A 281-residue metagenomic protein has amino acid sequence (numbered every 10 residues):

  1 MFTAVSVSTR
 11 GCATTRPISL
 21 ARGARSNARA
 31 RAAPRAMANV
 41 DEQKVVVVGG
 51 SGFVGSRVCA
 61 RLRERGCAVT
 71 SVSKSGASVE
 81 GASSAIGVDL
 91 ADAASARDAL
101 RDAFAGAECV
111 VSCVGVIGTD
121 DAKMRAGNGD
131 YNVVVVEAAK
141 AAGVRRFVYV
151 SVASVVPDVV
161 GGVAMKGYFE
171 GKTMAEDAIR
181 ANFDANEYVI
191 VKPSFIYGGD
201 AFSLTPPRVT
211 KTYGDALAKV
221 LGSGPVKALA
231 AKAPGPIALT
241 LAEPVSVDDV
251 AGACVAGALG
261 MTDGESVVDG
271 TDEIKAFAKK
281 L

Functional and structural regions predicted by a protein language model:
M1-A28: N-terminal chloroplast transit peptides
V40-R65: N-terminal Rossmann NAD(P)H-binding glycine-rich loop of SDR-like oxidoreductase domains
V45, A77-A141, V156: NAD(P)H-binding glycine-rich loop region in Rossmannoid oxidoreductase-like domains and their noncatalytic homologs
V48, F53, C67, A96-K123 (+2 more regions): Mobile, glycine- and charge-enriched loop segments and immediately flanking short secondary-structure elements within
C67-K74: Conserved glycine-rich Rossmann-like NAD(P)H-binding loop of the short-chain dehydrogenase/reductase
V116, D121-K219: Glycine-/Pro-rich loop/turn segments that contact NAD(P) or position catalytic residues in Rossmann-like domains
G127, Y131-N132, G235-A256: Substrate-positioning beta->alpha
D215-V245: A conserved pocket-lining segment of Rossmann-fold NAD(P)-dependent short-chain dehydrogenase/reductase
